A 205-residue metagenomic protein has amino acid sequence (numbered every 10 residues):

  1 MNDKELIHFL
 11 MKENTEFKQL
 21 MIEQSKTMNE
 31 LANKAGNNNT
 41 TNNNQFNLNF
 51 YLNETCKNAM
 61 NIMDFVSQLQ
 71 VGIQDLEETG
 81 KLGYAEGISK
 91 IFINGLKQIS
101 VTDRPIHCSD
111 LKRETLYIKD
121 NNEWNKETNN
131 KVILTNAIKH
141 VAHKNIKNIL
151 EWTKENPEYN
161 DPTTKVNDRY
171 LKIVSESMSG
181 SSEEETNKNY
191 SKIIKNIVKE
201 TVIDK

Functional and structural regions predicted by a protein language model:
N2-K34: Heptad-repeat coiled-coil/leucine-zipper oligomerization helices
D3, K12, T40-K205: Extended amphipathic coiled-coil helices
